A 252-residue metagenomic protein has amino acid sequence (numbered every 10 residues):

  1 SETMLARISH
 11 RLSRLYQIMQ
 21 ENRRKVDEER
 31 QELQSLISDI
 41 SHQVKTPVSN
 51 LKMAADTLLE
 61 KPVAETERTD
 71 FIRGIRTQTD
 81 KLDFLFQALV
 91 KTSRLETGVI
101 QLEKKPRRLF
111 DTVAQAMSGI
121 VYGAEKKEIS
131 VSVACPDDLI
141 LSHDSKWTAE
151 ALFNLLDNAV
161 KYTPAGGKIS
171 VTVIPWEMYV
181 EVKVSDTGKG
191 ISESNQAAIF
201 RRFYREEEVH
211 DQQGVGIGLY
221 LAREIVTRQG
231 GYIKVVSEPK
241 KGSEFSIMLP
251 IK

Functional and structural regions predicted by a protein language model:
T77-L82: Short alpha-helical segment of the dimerization/phosphotransfer core of two-component systems
E103-P106, E125, S130-I140: Conserved catalytic submotifs in the C-terminal HATPase_c
A159-V160: Short helix-loop "hinge" at the ATP-lid/N-box region of the Bergerat-fold HATPase_c
G166-M178: Short beta-strand/loop element within the Bergerat-fold HATPase_c
D186: Acidic ATP/Mg2+-coordinating residue in the GHKL
I191-F203: Short conserved segment of the HATPase_c
G231-Y232: Conserved glycine-rich
